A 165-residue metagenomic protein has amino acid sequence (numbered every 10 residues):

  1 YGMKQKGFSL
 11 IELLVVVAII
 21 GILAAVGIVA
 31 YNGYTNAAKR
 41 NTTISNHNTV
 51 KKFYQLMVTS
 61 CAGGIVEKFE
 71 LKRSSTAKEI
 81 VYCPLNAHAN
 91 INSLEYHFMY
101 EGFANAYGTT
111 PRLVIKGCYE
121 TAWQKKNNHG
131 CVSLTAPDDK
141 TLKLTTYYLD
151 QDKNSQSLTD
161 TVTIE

Functional and structural regions predicted by a protein language model:
Y1-G2, L56: Short, contiguous, well-ordered secondary-structure segments
G2, T35-N36, H47, G108: General helical secondary-structure elements
K4-T35: N-terminal single-pass transmembrane signal-anchor helix
F8, Y31, M57-S60, L142: Broad hydrophobic/π-residue packing in well-ordered secondary structure
A24-A30, F53, I80, S133: Short, low-complexity cationic-aromatic patches
N36-I65: Membrane-proximal N-terminal amphipathic helix
T59-E165: Periplasmic/extracellular, small/polar-rich flexible segments of pilin-like filament-forming proteins
